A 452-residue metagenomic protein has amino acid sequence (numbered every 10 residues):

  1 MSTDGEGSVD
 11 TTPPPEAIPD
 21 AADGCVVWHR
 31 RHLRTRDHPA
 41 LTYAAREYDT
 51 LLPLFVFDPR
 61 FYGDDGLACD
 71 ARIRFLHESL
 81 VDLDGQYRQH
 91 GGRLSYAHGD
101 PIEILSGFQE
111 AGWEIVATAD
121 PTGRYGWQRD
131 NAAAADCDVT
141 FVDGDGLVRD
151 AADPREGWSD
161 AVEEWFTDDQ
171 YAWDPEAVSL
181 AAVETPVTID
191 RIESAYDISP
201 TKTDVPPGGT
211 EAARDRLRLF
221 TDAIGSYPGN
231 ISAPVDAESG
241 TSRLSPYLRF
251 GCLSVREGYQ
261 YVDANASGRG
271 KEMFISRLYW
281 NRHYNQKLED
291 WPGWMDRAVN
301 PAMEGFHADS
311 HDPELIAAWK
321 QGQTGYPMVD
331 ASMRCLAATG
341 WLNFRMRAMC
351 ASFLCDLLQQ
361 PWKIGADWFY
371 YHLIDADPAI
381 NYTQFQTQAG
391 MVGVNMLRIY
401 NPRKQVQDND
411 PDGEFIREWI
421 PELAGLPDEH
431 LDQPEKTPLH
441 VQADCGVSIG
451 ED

Functional and structural regions predicted by a protein language model:
M1-S2, W341: Short, conserved sequence motifs enriched in acidic/basic residues, glycine, and aromatics that mark functional "hot
S2-A177, G270, A376-Q386: Trp/Phe/Arg-rich N-terminal binding region typifying the photolyase-homology
D4-E6, P154-A298, V406-D452: Glycine/tryptophan-enriched, flexible segments
A40, S79, L83, A213-R216 (+4 more regions): Alpha-helical packing segments of well-folded alpha/beta enzyme cores
L76, T210, A237, G322-G325: Generic alpha-helical segment signature
Q86, G107-F108, I192, P246 (+2 more regions): Residues within well-ordered alpha helices
H98-G112, A134-D145, P186-S199, M391-R398 (+1 more regions): Short secondary-structure transition/capping segments
G240-L248, C252-D428: Active-site-proximal binding-pocket segments
